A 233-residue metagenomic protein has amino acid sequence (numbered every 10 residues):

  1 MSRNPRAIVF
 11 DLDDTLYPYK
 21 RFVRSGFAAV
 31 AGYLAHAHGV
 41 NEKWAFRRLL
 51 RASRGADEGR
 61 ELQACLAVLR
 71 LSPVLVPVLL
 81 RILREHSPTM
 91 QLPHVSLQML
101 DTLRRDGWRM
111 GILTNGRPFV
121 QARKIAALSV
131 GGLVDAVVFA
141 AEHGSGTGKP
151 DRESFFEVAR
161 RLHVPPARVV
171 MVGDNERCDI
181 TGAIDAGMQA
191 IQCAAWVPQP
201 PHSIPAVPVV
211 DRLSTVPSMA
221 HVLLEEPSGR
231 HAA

Functional and structural regions predicted by a protein language model:
M1-P5, R21, D101, W108-R109 (+2 more regions): Asp-based, Mg2+/Mn2+-dependent phosphohydrolase catalytic module
S2-L100, R105: N-terminal helical cap/lid subdomain that shapes the substrate entry/recognition surface in HAD-like hydrolases
T114: Conserved phosphate-coupling serine/threonine residues in phosphotransfer and NTP-handling enzymes
